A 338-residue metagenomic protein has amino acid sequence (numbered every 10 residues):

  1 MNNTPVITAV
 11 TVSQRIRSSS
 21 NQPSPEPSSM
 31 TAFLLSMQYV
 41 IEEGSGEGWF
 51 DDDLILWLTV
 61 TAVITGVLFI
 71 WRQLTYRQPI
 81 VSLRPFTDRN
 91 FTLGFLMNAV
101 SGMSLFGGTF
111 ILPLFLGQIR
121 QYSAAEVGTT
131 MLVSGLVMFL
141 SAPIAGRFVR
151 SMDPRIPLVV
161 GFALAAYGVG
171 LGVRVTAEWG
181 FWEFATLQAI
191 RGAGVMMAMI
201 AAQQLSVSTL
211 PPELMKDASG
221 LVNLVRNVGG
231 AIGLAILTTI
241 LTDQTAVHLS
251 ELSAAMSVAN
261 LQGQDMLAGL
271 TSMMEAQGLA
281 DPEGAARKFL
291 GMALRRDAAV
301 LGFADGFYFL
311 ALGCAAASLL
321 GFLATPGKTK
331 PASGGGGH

Functional and structural regions predicted by a protein language model:
T8, S13-S20, S24, S28-S29: Low-acidity, Ser/Thr- and Arg-rich intrinsically disordered low-complexity segments
P25-P27, L34-Y39, E47-D217, K328-H338: Transmembrane core module of solute transporters
F33, T92, L96, S101 (+5 more regions): Hydrophobic alpha-helical transmembrane segments of multipass membrane transporters and ion channels, focusing on
I41, L116-G117, F148-V149, I236 (+1 more regions): Interfacial helix-cap and linker-helix signal at transmembrane-aqueous boundaries of multi-pass secondary transporters
L205, V222-P326, P331, G335-H338: Hydrophobic transmembrane architecture of multi-pass small-molecule transporters
